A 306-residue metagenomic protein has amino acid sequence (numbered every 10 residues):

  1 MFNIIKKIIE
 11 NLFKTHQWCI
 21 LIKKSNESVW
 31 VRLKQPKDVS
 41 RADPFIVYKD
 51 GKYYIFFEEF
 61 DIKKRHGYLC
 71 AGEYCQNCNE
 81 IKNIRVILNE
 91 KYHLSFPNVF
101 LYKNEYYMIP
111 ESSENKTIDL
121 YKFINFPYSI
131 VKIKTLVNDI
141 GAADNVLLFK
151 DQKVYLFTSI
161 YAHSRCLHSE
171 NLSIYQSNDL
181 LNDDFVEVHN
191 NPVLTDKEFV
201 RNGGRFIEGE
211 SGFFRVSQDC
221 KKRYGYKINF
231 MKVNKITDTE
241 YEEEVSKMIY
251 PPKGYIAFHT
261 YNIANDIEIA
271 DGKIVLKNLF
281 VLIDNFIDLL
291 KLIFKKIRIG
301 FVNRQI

Functional and structural regions predicted by a protein language model:
M1-I306: Carbohydrate-active catalytic/glycan-binding domains of CAZyme proteins, especially the secreted or lumenal ectodomains
